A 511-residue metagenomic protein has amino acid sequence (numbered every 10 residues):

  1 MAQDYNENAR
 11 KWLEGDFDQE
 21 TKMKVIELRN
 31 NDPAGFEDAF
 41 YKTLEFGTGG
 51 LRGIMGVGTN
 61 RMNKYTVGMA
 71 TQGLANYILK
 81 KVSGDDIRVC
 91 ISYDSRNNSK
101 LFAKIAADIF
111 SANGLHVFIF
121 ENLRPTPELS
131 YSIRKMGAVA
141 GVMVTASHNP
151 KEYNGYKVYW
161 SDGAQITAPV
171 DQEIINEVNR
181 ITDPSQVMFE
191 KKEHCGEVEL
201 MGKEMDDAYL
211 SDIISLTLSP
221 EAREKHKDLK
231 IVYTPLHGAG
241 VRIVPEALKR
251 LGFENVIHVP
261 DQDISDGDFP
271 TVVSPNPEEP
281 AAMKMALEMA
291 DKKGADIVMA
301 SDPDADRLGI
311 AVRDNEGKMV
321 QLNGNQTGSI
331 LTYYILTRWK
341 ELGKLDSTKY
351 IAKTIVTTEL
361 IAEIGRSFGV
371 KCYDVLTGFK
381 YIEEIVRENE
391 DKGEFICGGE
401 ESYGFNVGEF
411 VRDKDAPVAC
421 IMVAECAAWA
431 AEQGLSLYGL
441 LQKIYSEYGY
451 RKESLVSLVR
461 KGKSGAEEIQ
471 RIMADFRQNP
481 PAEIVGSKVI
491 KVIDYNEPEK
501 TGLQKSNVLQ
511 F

Functional and structural regions predicted by a protein language model:
D4-A106, E199-D228, A239, G502-L503: An N-terminal, well-structured beta->alpha segment
W12, D16, G35-F40, L44 (+2 more regions): Gly/Ser/Thr-enriched, mixed-charge loops and adjacent short helices that form phosphate/oxyanion-binding elements
F40-N60, A146-N149, I231, P235-A247 (+3 more regions): Conserved phosphate/anionic-ligand binding catalytic regions in large, soluble enzymes, centered on
E45-R61, G84-C90, D108-A112, S185-E204 (+2 more regions): Gly-rich Lys/Arg/Thr-decorated short loops/hinges at beta-loop-alpha junctions or inter-strand turns that position
C90-Y153, K249-G309: N-terminal small/polar loop signature for handling phosphorylated ligands or for N-terminal nucleophile
S161-A164, N176, T182, E288-K353 (+1 more regions): Replace "Mg2+/Mn2+-dependent" with "divalent metal-dependent
D291, A295-I297, K318, R338-F511: Phosphate-binding and adjacent anionic-ligand microenvironments
